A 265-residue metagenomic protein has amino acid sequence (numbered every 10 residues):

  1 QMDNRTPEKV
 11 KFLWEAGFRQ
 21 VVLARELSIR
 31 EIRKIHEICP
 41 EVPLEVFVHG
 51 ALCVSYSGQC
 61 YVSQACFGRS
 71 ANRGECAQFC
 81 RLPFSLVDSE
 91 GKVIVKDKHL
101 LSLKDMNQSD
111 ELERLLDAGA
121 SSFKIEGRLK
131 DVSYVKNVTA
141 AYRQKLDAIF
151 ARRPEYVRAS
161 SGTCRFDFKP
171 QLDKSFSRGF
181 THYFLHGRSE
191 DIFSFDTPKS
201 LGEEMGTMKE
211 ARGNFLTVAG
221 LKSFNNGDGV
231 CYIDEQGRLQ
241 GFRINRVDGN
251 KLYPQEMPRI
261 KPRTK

Functional and structural regions predicted by a protein language model:
M2-P7: Gly/Gly-Pro- and Ser/Thr-rich, intrinsically disordered tail segments characteristic of DNA damage-repair and tolerance
E8-K265: Surface-exposed amphipathic alpha-helical tracts and adjacent flexible/coil segments at the periphery of soluble enzymes
